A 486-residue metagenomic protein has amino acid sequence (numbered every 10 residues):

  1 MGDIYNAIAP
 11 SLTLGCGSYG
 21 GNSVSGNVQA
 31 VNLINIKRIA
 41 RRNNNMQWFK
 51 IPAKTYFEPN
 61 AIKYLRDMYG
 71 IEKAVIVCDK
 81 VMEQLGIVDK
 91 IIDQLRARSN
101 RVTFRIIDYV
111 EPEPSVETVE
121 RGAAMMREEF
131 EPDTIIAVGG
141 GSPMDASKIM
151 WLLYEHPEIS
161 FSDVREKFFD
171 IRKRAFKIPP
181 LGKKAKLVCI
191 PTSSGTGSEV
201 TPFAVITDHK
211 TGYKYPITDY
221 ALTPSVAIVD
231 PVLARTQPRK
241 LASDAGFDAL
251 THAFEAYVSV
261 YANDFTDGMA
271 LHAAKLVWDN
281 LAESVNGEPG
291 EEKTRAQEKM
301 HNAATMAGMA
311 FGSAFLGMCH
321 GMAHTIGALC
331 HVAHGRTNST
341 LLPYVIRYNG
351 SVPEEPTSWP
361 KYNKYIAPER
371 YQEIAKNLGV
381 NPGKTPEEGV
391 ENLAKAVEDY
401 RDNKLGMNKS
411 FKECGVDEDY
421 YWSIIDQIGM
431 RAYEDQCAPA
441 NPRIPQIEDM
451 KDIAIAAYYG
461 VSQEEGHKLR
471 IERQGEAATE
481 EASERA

Functional and structural regions predicted by a protein language model:
M1-M46: C-terminal segments
N44-N45, Y261-M269, S284-K299, A314-C319 (+5 more regions): Flexible, glycine/charged-enriched surface loops at secondary-structure junctions
M46-T134, F411: ATP/NTP phosphate-donor binding region
E117-V232: Glycine/threonine-rich beta-strand-loop-alpha-helix active-site module that forms ligand/phosphate-binding
V200-A314: Carboxylate- and glycine-rich phosphate/diphosphate-binding segment that chelates Mg2+/Mn2+
L329-V332, R336-Y421, Q463, L469: Gly/Pro-rich interdomain helix-loop hinge
Y420-A486: Short, amphipathic C-terminal "tail helix"
